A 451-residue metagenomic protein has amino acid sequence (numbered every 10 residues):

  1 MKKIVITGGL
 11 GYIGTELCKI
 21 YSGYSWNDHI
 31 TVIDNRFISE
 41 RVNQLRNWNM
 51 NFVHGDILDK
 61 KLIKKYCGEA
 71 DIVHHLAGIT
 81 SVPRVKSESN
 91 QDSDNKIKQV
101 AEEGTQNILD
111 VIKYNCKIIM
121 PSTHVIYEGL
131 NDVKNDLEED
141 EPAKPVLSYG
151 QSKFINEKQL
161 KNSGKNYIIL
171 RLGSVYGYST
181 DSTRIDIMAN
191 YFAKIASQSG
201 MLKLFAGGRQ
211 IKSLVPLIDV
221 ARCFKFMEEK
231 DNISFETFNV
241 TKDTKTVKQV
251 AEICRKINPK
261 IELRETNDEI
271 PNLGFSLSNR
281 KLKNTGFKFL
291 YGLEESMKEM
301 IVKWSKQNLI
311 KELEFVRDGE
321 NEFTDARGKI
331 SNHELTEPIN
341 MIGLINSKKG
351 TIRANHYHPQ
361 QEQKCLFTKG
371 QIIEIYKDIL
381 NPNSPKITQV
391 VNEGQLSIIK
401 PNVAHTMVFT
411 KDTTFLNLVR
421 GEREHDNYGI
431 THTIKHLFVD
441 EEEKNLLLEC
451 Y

Functional and structural regions predicted by a protein language model:
I4-Y24: N-terminal Rossmann NAD(P)H-binding glycine-rich loop of SDR-like oxidoreductase domains
I57-V100: NAD(P)H-binding glycine-rich loop region in Rossmannoid oxidoreductase-like domains and their noncatalytic homologs
H75, Q106-S148: Conserved Rossmann-fold NAD(P)-dependent oxidoreductase catalytic core, especially the SDR/UDP-sugar
K158-K212, L217-A221, F226, C254: NAD(P)-dependent short-chain dehydrogenase/reductase
G200, F205-D318, H436, E442 (+1 more regions): C-terminal substrate-binding subdomain of Rossmann-fold SDR/epimerase-dehydratase oxidoreductases
L309-N340, A354, C450: A short, N-terminal "cap"/entry segment at the start of jelly-roll beta-barrel domains of the cupin/DSBH fold
I379-P401: Short acidic-glycine-tyrosine-enriched beta hairpin
P382-P385, A404-Y451: Double-stranded beta-helix
